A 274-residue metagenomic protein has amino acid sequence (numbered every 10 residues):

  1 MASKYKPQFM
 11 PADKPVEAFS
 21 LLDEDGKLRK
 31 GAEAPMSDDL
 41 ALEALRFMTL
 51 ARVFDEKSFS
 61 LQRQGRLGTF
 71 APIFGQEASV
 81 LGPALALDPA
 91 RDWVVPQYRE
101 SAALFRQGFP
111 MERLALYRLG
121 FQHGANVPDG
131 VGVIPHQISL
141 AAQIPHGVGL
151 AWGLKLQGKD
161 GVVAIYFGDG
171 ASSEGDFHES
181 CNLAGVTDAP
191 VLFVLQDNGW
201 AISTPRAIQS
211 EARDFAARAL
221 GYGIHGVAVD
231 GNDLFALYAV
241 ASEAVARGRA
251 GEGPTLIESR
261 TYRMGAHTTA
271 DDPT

Functional and structural regions predicted by a protein language model:
M1-L22, R247-T274: Glycine/aspartate-rich loop-and-adjacent alpha/beta segment that forms the canonical ThDP
M1-V94, Y98-R99: N-terminal amphipathic, basic-rich helices that act as targeting or association modules
Y5, F177-S180, A239-A246: Glycine-rich, charged/polar anion/phosphate-binding loops that engage phosphate groups from diverse ligands
L22-L28, S60-R63, R91-V94, Q196-D197 (+2 more regions): Short acidic (Asp/Glu) and glycine-rich catalytic loops that position anionic groups and cofactors
V53-E56, S60-T187, P205-E211, A216 (+1 more regions): Cofactor-binding active-site loop characterized by glycine-rich and histidine/acidic residues
Y98-A103, F167-S173, L195-A201, N232-F235 (+1 more regions): Acidic, glycine-rich active-site loops and adjacent beta-strand->loop/helix elements that engage anionic groups
T187-A207: A short, conserved beta-to-alpha structural element at the edge of catalytic cores that scaffolds binding
T204-L256, T261, G265: Conserved phosphate-handling catalytic cores of large alpha/beta enzymes
